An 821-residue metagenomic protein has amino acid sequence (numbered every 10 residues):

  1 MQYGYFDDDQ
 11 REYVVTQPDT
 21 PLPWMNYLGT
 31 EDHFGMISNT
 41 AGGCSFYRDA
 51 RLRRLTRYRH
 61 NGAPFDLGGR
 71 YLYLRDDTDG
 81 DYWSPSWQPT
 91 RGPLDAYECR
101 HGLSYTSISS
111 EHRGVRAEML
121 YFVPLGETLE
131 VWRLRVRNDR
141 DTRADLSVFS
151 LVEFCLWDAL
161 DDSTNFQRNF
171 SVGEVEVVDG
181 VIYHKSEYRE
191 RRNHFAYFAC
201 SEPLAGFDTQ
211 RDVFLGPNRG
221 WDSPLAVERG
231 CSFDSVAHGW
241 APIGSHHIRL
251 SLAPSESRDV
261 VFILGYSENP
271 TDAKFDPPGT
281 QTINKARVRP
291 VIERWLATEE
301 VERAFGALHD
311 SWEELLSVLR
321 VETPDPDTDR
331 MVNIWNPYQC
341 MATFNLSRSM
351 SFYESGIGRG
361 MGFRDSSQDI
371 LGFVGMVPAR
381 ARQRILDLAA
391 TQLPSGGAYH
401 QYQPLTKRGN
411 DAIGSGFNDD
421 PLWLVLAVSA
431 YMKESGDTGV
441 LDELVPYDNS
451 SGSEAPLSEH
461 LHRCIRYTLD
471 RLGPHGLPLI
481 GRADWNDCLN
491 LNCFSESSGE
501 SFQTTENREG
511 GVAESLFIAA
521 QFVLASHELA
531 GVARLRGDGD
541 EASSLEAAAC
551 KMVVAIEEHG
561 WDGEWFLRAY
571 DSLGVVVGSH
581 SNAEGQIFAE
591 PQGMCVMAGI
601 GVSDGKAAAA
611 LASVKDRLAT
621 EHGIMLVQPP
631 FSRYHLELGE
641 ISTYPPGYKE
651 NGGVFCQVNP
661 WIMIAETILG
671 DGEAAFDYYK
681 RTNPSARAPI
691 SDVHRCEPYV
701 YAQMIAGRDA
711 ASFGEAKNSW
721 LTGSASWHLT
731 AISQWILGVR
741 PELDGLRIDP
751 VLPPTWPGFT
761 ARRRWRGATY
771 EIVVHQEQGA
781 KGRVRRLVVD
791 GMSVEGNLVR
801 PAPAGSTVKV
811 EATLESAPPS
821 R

Functional and structural regions predicted by a protein language model:
M1-R364, A379, R384-D387, A430-E434 (+8 more regions): Anionic coordination/interaction segments
E98, A117-E118, I243-H247, E299-V332 (+5 more regions): Long, charged, mostly alpha-helical binding arms that flank functional sites
L125-V152, R192, S201-Q210, A253-D259 (+5 more regions): Beta-rich accessory regions
F149-L151, Y399-Q401, Q521-G639, K680 (+1 more regions): Catalytic cores of carbohydrate-active enzymes
D276-L296, M331, V377-A390, G439-D470 (+4 more regions): Extended, well-ordered alpha-helical scaffold segments
S351-G360, Y399-D419, D448-S451, A455 (+4 more regions): Carbohydrate-binding/catalytic loop surfaces
M361-S366, I370-A381, I385-G481, S515-A519 (+6 more regions): Aromatic-rich carbohydrate-recognition surfaces in CAZymes
